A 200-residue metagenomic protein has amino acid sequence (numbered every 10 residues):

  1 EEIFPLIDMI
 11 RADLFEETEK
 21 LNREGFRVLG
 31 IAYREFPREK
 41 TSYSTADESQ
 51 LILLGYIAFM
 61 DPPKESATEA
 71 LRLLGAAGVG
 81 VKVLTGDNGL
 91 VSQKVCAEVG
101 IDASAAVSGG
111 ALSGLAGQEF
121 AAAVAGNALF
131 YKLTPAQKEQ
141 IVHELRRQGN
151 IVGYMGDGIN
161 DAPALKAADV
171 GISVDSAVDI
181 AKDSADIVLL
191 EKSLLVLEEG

Functional and structural regions predicted by a protein language model:
E1-E144, Q148, A162, V174-S176 (+1 more regions): Cytosolic catalytic headpieces and adjacent flexible linkers of membrane translocases
A105, V152-G153, D157: Hydrophobic "anchor" residues on beta-strands that sit immediately upstream of conserved functional sites
L129, G153-M155, I172: Structural motif
L145-G153, D169: Short beta-strand/loop segments at the ligand-binding rim of alpha/beta enzyme cores
A168, L194: ATP/adenylate-binding site constellation spanning eukaryotic-like Ser/Thr protein kinases, ABC-transporter
L197-G200: Conserved phosphate-handling catalytic cores of large alpha/beta enzymes
